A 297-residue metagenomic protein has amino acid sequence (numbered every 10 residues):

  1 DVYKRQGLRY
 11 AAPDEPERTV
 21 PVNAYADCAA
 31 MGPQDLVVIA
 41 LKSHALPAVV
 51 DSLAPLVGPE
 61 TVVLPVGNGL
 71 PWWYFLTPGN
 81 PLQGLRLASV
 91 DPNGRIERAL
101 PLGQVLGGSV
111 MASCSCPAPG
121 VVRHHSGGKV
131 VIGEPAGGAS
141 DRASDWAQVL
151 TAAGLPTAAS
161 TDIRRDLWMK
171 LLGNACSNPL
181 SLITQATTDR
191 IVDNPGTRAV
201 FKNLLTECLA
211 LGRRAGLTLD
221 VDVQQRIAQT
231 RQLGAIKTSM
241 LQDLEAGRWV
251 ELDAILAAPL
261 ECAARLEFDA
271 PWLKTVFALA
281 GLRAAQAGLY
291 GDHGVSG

Functional and structural regions predicted by a protein language model:
V2-Y3: Short, small-residue-biased leader/transition segments that mark boundaries at the very start of proteins
Q6-L8, L155, L217, F268: Short aromatic/hydrophobic-glycine micro-motifs
G7-A12, C208: Short polybasic amphipathic segments
E17-P117: Rossmann-like NAD(P)(H) cofactor-binding subdomain of soluble oxidoreductases
L56, E97-K170, L182-D220: Internal alpha-helical scaffold of NAD(P)-dependent oxidoreductase catalytic cores
S177-S181: C-terminal or late-domain output modules
R190, R198-G297: NAD(P)-dependent Rossmann-like dehydrogenase/reductase catalytic/cofactor-binding core
